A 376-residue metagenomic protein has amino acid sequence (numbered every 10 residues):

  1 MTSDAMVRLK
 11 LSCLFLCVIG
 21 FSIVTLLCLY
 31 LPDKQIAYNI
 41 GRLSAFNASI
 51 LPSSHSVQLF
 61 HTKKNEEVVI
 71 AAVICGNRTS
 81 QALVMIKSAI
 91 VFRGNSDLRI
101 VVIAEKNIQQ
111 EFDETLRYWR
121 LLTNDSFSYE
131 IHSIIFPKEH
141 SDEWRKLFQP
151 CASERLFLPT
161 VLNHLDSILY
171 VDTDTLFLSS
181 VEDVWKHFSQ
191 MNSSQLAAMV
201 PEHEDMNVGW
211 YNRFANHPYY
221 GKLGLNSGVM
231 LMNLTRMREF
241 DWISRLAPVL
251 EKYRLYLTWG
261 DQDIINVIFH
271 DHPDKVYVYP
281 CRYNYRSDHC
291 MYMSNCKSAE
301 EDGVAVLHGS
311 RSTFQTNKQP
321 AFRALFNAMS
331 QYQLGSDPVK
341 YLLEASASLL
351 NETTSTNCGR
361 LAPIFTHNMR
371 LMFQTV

Functional and structural regions predicted by a protein language model:
T2-V68, I74, R78, Y220-V376: A glycosyltransferase accessory/donor-loop signature
V7-R8, E130-S133, C151-M206, L231-M232 (+1 more regions): GT-A fold catalytic core of metal-dependent nucleotide-sugar glycosyltransferases, centered on the diacidic
S80, K106-E114: Short, charged/polar "capping" segments at the starts of alpha-helices and the immediately preceding loops
S88-S96: Short, acidic, metal-binding catalytic loop of nucleotide-sugar glycosyltransferases
L98-N107, A198-M199: Short internal beta-strands
D113, R117-V161: Active-site-proximal specificity loops/subdomain of glycosyltransferases
R145-K146, F214-Y220, S294: Short, P/G- and charge-enriched loop/turn segments at secondary-structure junctions
S194-N216, K318-L325: A short, conserved beta-to-alpha structural element at the edge of catalytic cores that scaffolds binding
